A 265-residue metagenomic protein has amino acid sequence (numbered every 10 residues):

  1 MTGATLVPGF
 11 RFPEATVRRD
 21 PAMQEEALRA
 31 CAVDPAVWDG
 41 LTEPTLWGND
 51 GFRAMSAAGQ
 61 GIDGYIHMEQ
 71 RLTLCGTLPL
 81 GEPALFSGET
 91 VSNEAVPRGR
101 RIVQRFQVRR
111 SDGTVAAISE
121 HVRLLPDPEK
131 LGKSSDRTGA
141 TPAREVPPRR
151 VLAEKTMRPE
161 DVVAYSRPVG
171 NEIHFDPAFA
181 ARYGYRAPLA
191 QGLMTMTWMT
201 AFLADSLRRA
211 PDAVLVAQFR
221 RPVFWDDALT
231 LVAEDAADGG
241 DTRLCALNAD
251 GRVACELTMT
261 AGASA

Functional and structural regions predicted by a protein language model:
M1-E69, K130-R209: Hot-dog-fold acyl-thioester-processing enzymes
T2-P8, E69-E154, P222-W225, T230-A265: HotDog/MaoC-like acyl-thioester-processing domains
R19, Q24, A84, T90-N93 (+5 more regions): Functionally constrained cores in energy, signaling, and assembly domains
N49, L72-L74, E94-P97, F106-V108 (+6 more regions): Generic detector of bulky aromatic hydrophobic side chains
I62-T77, P211, L215-R220: Small beta-barrel nucleic-acid-binding modules, principally OB-folds
A178-T230, E234-A236, L244-A254: Catalytic-pocket segment enriched in acidic/His residues
